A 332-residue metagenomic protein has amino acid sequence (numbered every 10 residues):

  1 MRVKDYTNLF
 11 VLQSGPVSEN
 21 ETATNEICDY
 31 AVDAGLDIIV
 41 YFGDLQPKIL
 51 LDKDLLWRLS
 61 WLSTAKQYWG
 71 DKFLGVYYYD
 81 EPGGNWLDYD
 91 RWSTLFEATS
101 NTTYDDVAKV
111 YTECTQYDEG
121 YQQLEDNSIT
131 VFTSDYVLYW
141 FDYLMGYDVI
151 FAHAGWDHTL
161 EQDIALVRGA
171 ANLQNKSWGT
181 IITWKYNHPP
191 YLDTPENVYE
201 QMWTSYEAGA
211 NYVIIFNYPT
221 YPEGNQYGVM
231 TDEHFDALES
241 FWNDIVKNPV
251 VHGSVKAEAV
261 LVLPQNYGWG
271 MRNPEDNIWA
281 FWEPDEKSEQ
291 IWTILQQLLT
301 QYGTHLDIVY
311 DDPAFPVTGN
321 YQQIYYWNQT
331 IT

Functional and structural regions predicted by a protein language model:
M1-T332: Glycan-processing catalytic domains of CAZymes
